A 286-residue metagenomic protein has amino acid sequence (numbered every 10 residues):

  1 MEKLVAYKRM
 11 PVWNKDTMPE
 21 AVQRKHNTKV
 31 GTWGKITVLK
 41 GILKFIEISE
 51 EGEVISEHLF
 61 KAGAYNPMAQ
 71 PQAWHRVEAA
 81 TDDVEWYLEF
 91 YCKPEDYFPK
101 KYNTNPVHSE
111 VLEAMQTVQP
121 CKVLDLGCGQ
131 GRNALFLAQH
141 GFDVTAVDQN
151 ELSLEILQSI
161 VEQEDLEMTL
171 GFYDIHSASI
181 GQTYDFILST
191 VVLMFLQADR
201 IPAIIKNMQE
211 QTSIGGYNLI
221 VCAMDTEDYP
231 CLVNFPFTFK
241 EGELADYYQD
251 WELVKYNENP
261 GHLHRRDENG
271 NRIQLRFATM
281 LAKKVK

Functional and structural regions predicted by a protein language model:
P11-G31: Conserved short histidine dyad/triad with adjacent acidic residue
G34-K44: Short, conserved beta-strand element in jelly-roll/cupin
E50-P71: Short acidic-glycine-tyrosine-enriched beta hairpin
Q70-C92: Ligand-binding loop in jelly-roll beta-barrel domains
C92-V118, L124, G129-M168, F172-S179 (+3 more regions): Class I (Rossmann-like) S-adenosyl-L-methionine-dependent methyltransferase catalytic domain, capturing the SAM-binding
L188: A conserved beta-strand element that flanks and buttresses the S-adenosyl-L-methionine
V191-V192: Short catalytic micro-motifs in class I SAM-dependent methyltransferases
P202-I214: A short glycine-rich, Lys/Arg-flanked "PGG" loop and its adjoining helix->strand segment in the class I
